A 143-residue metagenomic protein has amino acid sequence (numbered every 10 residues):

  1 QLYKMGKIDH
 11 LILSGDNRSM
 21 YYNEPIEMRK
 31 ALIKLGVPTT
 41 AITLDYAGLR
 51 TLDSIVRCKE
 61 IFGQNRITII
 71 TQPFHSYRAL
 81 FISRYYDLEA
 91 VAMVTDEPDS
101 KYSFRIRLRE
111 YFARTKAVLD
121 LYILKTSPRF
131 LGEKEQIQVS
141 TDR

Functional and structural regions predicted by a protein language model:
Q1-L108: A structural signal for short, hydrophobic/glycine-enriched beta-strand patches
H10, I69, F81, A113 (+2 more regions): Residue-level detector of solvent-exposed, low-hydrophobicity positions
V91, A113-D120, Q136-D142: A general structural signal for short secondary-structure boundary/capping elements
F104-F130: A transmembrane-helix-recognition feature enriched in membrane-embedded lipid enzymes and envelope glyco-/phospholipid
K125-R143: Short linear elements at protein peripheries
